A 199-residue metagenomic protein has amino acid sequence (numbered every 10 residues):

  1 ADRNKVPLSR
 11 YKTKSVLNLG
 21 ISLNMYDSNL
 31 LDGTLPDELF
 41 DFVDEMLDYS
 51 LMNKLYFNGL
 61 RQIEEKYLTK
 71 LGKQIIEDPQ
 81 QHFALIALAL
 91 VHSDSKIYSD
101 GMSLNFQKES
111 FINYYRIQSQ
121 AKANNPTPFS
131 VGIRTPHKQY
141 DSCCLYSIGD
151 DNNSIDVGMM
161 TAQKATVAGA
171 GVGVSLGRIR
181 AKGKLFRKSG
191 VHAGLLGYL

Functional and structural regions predicted by a protein language model:
A1-L199: Extended catalytic cores of very large enzyme megasubunits
